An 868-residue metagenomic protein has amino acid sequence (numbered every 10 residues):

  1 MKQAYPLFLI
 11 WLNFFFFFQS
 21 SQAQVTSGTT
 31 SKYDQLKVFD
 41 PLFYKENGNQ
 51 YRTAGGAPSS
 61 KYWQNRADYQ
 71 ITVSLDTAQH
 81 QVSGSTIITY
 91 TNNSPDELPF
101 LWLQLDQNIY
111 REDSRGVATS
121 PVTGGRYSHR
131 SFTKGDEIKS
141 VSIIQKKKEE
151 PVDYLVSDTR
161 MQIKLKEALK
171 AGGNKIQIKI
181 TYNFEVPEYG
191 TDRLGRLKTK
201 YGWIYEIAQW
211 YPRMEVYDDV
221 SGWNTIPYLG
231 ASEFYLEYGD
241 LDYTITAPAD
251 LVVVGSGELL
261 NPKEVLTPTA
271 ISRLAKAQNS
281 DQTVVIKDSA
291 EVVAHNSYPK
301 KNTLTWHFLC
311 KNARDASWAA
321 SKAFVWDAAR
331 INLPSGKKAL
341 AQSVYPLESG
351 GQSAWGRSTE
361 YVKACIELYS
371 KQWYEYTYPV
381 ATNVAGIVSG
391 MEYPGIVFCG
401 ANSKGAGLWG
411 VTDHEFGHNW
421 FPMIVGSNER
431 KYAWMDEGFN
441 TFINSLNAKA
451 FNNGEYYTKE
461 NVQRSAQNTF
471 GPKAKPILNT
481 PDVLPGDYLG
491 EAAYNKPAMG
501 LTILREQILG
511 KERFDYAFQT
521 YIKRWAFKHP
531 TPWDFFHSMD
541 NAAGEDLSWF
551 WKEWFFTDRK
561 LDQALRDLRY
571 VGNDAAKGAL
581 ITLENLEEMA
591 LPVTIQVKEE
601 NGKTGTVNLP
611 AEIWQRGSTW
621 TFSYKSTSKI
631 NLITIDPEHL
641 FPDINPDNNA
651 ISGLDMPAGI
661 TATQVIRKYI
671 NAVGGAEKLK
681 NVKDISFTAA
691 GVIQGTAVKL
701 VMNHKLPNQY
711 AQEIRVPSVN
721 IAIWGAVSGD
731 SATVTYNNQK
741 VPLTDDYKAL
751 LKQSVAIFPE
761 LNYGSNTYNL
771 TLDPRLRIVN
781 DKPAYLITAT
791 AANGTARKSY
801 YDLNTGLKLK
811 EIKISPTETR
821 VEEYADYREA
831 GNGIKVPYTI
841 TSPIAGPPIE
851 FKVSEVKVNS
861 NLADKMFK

Functional and structural regions predicted by a protein language model:
S20, Y33-Y51, R66-A67, F308 (+2 more regions): Hydrophobic alpha-helical and helix-loop surface patches within well-folded domains that function as non-catalytic
V25-Y33, Q81, T91, E97 (+6 more regions): A surface-exposed beta-strand-loop module
L75, H80, S85, N671-Q739 (+1 more regions): N-terminal mature ectodomain segment of secretory-pathway/periplasmic proteins
D113-S128, N183-L241, N261-P262, H639-G659: Glycine/proline-rich low-complexity spacer/linker segments in large multi-domain proteins
M214-G222, L229-D413, F442: Hydrophobic helix-coil surface modules that form long, contiguous segments used for peptide/substrate interaction
V254-G255, Q563-A564, Y570-P637: Beta-strand-rich binding/interaction modules
A658-N671, G729-R797, L803-T805, I814-E818 (+1 more regions): Flexible, processing/modification-adjacent segments and terminal tails in exported/periplasmic/extracellular proteins
K782-K868: Gly/Pro-enriched, hydrophobic low-complexity segments that function as extracytoplasmic propeptides/linkers
